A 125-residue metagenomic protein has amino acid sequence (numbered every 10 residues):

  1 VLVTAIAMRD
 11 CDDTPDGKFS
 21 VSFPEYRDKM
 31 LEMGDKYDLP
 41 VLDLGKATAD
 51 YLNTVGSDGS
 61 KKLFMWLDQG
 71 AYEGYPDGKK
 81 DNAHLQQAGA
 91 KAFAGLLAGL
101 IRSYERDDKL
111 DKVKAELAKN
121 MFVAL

Functional and structural regions predicted by a protein language model:
A5-L125: Catalytic His-Asp segment of secreted/periplasmic serine-dependent ester chemistry enzymes
